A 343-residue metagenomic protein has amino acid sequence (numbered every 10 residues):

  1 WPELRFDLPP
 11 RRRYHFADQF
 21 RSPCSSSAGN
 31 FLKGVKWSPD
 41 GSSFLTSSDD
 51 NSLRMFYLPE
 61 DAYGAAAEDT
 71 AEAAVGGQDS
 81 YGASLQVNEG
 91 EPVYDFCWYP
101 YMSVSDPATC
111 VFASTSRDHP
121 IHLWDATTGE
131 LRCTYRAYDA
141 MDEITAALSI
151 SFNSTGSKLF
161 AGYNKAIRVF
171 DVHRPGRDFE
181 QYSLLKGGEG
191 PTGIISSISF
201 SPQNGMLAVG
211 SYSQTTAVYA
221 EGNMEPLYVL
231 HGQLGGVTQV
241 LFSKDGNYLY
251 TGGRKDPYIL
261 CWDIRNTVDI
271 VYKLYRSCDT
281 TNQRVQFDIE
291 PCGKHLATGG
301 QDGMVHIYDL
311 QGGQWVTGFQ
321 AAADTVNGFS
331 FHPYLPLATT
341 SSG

Functional and structural regions predicted by a protein language model:
W1-S27, A62-D95, E130-S149, R168-V169 (+5 more regions): Inter-blade linker and blade-boundary elements of WD-repeat/beta-propeller domains
S22-N51: Beta-strand-rich domains and repeat architectures in extracellular enzymes and scaffolds, especially beta-propellers
V35-G41, C97-T109, I150-G156, I198-N204 (+4 more regions): Loop/turn segments within WD40 beta-propeller blades
S47-D50, T115-D118, G162-K165, G210-S213 (+3 more regions): Conserved strand-to-loop turn within each blade of WD40 beta-propeller repeats
L53-P59, I121-D125, I167-H173, T216-A220 (+2 more regions): WD40-repeat beta-propellers
A83-L85, C110-R117: Extended hydrophobic secondary-structure segments that form protein cores and membrane-embedded regions
P226-G343: Structured C-terminal portions of repeat-based eukaryotic scaffold domains
